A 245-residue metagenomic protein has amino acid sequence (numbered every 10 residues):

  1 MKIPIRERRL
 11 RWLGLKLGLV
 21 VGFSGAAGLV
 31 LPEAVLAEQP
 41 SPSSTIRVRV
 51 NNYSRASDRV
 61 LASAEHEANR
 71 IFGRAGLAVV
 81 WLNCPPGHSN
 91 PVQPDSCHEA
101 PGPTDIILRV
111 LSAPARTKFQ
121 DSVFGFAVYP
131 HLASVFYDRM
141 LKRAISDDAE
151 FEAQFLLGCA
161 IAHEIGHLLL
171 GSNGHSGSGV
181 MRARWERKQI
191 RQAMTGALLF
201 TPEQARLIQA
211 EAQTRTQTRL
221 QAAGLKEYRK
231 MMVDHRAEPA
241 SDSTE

Functional and structural regions predicted by a protein language model:
M1-L13: N-terminal secretory signal peptides that target proteins for export/translocation
G14-E33: Bacterial N-terminal signal peptides
V35-S43, C97, S122-F124: Short hydrophobic alpha-helices and adjacent helix-cap/hinge residues
E38-P40, R49-H66, F126-F151, F155-L156 (+2 more regions): Metalloprotease/metallohydrolase-associated module, dominated by Zn2+-dependent proteases
P42-I46, T104: Residues at beta-strand starts and edge strands
T45-R47, G76-A78, V180: Residues at or immediately flanking beta-strands
D58-L168, G174: Metzincin-family zinc-dependent endopeptidase catalytic domain
